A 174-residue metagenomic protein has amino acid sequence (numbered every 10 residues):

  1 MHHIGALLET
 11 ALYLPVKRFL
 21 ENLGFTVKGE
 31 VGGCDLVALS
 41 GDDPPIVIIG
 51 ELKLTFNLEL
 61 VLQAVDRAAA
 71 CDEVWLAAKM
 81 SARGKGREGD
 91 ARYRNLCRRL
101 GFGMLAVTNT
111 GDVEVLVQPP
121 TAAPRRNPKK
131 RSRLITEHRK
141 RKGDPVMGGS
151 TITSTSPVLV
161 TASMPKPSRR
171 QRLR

Functional and structural regions predicted by a protein language model:
M1-P44, A91-R94, R99-E114, Q118-R125: Acidic-basic catalytic patches of nuclease active cores, encompassing PD-(D/E)XK and other metal-cofactor nuclease
L7-T10, L58, R170: Conserved phosphate-coordination/catalytic loops
V16, L36-A38, P44-F56, V74-L76: Conserved catalytic cores of phosphodiester-cleaving nucleases, focusing on short active-site segments
L20, P45-L52, P128-R133: Short, mixed-charge, low-aromatic patches
D35, A64-R67, D144-G148: Short hydrophobic/aromatic-rich motifs at helix boundaries and adjacent loops
L54-N109: Catalytic cores of nucleic-acid endonucleases
L96-R174: Non-catalytic C-terminal interaction segments of nucleic acid-processing enzymes
